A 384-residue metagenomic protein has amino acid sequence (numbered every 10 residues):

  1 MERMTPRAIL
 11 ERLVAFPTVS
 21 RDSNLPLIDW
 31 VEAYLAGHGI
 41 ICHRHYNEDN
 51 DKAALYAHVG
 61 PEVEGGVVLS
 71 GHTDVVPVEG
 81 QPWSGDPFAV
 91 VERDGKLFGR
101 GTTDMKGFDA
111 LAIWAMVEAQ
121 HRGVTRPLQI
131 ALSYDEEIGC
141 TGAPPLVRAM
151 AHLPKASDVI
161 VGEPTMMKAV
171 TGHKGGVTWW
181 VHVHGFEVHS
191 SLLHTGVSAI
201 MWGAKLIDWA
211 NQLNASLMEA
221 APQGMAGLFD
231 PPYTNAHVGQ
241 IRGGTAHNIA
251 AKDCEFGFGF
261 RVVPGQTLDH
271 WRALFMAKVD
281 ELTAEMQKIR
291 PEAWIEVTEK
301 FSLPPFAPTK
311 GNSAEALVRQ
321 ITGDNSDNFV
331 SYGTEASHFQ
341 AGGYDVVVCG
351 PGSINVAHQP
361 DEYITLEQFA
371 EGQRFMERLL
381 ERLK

Functional and structural regions predicted by a protein language model:
M1, E48, W180-K384: Metal-dependent amide/peptide-bond hydrolase catalytic core, centered on the "pita-bread" metallohydrolase fold
M1-R100, H121-V124: Acidic/His- and Gly-rich active-site-bordering loop/insert found across diverse amide/peptide-bond hydrolases
L13, P17, E163, G203 (+1 more regions): Residue-level signal for inorganic ion chemistry
A36-H38, H121-V124, H152-P154, L282-R290: Short helix-capping segments at alpha-helix termini
H58, A169-K174, H247-I249, Q340-A341: Short glycine-biased active-site loop of nucleotidyltransferases that positions the nucleotide triphosphate and helps
E62, A151-K155, G342: Glycine-rich phosphate-binding loop signature in dinucleotide/nucleotide-binding domains
D94-L97, T102-Q212, D230-P232, P360-E371: Fold-level recognition of mixed alpha/beta catalytic cores in primary-metabolism enzymes, strongest
